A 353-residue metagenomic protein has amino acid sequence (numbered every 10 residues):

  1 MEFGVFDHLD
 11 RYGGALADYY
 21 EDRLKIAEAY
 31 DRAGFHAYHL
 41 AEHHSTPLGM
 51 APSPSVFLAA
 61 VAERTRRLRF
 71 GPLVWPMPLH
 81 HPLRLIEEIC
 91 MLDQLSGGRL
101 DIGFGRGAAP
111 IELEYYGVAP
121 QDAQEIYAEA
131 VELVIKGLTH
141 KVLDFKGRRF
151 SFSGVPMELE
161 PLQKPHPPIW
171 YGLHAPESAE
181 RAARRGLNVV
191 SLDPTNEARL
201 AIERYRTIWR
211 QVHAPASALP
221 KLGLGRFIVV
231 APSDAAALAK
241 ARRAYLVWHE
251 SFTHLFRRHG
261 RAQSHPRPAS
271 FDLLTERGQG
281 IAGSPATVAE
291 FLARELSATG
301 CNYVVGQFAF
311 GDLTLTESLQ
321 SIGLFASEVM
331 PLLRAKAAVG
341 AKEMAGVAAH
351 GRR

Functional and structural regions predicted by a protein language model:
M1-F70, K164-P167, E343-H350: N-terminal beta1-alpha1-beta2 module of alpha/beta enzyme domains
E2-D18, P78-F145, R149, V189-S191 (+1 more regions): Flexible, glycine-rich active-site loops centered on histidine and acidic residues that chelate a metal or position
F3, Y30, G34, E42 (+10 more regions): Conserved, mostly hydrophobic/aromatic
F3-D7, Y38-L40, F70-P72, L100-F104 (+4 more regions): Hydrophobic faces of well-ordered beta-strands that scaffold small-molecule active sites in alpha/beta enzyme cores
D7-Y20, W75-L83, Q163-L173, E276-P285: Active-site mouth loops of central-metabolism enzymes
A17-A29, L173-E180, T287-E295: Short, acidic/polar
D31-R32, L58-R66, I89-R99, A183-R184 (+2 more regions): Acidic (Asp/Glu)-rich catalytic clusters
D122-M157, N196-N302, R334-R353: An alpha-helical appendage that flanks or caps ligand/catalytic pockets
